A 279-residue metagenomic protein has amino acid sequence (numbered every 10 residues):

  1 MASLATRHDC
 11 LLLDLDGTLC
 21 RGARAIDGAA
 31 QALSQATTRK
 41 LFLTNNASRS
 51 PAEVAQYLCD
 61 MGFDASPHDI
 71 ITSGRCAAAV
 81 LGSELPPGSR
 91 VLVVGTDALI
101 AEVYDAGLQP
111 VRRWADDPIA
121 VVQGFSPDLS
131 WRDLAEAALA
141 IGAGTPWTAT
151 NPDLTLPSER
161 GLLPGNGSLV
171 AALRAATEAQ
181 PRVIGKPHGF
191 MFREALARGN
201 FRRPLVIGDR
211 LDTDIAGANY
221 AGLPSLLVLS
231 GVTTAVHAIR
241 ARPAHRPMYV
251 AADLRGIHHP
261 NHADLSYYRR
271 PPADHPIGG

Functional and structural regions predicted by a protein language model:
M1-L13, C20-Q35, A47-I71, A78-G279: Asp-based, Mg2+/Mn2+-dependent phosphohydrolase catalytic module
T38: Conserved phosphoryl-transfer catalytic core
L43: Glycine-rich loop-to-alpha-helix module at the N-terminal edge of alpha/beta enzyme cores
